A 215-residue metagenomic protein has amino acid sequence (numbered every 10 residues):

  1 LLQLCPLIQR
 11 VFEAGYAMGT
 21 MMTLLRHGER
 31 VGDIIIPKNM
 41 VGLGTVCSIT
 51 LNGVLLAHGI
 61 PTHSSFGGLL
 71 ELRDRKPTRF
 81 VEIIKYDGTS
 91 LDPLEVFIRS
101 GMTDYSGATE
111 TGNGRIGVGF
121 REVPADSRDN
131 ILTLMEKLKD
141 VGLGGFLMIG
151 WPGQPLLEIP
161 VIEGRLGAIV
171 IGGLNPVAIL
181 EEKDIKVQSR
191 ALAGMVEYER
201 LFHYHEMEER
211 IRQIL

Functional and structural regions predicted by a protein language model:
L1-L215: Conserved mixed alpha/beta catalytic, RNA-binding, or beta-rich assembly cores of soluble enzyme, regulatory
